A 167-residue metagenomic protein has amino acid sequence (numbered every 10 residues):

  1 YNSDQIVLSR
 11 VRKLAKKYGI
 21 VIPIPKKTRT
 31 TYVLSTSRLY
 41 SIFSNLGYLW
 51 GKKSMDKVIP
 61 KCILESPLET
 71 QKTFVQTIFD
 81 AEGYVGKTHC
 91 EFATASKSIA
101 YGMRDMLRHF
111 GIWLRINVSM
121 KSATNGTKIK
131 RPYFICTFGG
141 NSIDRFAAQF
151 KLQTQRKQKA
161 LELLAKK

Functional and structural regions predicted by a protein language model:
Y1-K167: Internal intein/HINT superfamily modules and their associated LAGLIDADG
